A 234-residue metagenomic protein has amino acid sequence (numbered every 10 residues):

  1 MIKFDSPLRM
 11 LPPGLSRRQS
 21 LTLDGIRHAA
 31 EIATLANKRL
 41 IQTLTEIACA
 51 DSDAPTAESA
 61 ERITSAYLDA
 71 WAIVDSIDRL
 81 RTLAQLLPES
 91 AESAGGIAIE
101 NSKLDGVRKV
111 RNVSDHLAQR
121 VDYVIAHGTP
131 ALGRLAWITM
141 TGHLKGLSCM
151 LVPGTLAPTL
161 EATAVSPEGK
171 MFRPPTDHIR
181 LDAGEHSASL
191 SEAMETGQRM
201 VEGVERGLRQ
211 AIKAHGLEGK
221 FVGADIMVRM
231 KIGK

Functional and structural regions predicted by a protein language model:
M1-K103, L132-K234: Amphipathic alpha-helical interface segments
N101-A126: Histidine-centered, metal-coordinating catalytic motifs and their short helical/loop contexts
